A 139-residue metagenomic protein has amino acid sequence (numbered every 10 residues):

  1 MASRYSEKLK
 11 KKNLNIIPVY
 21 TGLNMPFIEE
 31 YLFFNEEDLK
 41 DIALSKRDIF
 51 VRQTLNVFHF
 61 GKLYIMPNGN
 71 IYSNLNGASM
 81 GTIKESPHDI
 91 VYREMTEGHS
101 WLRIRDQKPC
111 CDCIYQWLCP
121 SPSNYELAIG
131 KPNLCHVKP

Functional and structural regions predicted by a protein language model:
M1: Conserved glycine-rich "GG(E/T)P / GGGxP" loop and the immediately following alpha-helix in the radical SAM core
R4-G77, L118: A C-terminal junction/extension of Radical SAM enzymes
A78-P139: Flexible mid-to-C-terminal extensions adjoining Fe-S/redox cofactors in radical SAM and related proteins
